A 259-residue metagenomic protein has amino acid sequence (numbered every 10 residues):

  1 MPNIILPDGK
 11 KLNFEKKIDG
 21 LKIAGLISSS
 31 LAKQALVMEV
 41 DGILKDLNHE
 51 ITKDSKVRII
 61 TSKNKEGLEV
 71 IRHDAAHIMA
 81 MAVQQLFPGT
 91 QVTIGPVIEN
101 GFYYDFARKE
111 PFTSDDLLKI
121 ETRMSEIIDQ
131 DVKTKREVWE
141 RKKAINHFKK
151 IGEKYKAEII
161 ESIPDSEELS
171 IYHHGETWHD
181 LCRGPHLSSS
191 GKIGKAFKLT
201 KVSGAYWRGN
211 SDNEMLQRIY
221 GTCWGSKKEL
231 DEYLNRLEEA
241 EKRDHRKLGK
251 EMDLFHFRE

Functional and structural regions predicted by a protein language model:
M1-A76, A80-N100, T122-E126: Ubiquitin-like/PB1-type beta-grasp interaction modules and other compact soluble beta-rich domains
H49-T52, K56-V70, Q91-G95, Y103-E259: Auxiliary tRNA-acceptor-end handling modules of aminoacyl-tRNA synthetases
